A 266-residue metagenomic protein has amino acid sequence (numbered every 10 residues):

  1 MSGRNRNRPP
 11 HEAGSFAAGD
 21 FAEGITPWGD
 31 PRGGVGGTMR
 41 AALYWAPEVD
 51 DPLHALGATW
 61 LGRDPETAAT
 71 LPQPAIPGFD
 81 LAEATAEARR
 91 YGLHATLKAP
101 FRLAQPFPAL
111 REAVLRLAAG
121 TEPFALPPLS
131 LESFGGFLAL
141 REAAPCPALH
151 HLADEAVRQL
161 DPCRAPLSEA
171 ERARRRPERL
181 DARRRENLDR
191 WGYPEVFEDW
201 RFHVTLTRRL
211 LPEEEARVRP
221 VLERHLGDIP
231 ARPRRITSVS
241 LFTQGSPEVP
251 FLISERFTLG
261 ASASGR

Functional and structural regions predicted by a protein language model:
R4-N5, V35-E132, H151-P230, S246-R266: Basic, often amphipathic N-terminal segments
E132-A144, L241-E248: Short, conserved secondary-structure transition motifs
L226, I236-Q244: Low-complexity, intrinsically disordered Gly/Pro/Thr-rich segments
